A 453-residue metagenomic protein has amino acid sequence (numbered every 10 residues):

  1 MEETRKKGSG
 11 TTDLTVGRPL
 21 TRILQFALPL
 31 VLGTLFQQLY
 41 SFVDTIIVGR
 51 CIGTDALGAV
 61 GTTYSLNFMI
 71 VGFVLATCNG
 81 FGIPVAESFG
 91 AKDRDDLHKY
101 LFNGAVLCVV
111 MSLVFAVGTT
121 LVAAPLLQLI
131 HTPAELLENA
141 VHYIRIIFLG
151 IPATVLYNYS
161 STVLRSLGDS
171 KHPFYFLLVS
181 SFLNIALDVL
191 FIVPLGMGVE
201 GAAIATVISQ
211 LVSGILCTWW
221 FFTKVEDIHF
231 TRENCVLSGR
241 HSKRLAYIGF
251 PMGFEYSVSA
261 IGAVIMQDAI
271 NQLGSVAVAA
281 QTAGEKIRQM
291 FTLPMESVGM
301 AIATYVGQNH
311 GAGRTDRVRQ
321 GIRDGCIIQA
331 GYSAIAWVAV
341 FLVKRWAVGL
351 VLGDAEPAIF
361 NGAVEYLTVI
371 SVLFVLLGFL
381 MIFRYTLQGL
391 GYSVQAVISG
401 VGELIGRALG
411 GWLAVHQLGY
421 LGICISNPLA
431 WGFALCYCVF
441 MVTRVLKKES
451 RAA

Functional and structural regions predicted by a protein language model:
M1-A27, V85-G150, P194-F250, V306-L373 (+1 more regions): Short alpha-helical transmembrane segments in multi-pass integral membrane proteins
V16, L20-L39, V43, L66 (+8 more regions): Residue-level signal for short hydrophobic patches within transmembrane helices of multi-pass membrane transporters
Q25-D44, I146, Y157, S180 (+4 more regions): Transmembrane helical elements of multi-pass membrane transporters/channels
L35, L39-L57, L127-A134, L190-M197 (+5 more regions): Helix-terminus/linker motif at the lipid-water interface of multi-pass membrane proteins
V48-F68, A134-N139, V199-E200, H241-I248 (+5 more regions): Interfacial/gating helices of multi-pass transporter permease domains
L57-V117, T154-P173, Q267, A280-K344 (+1 more regions): Small-residue-rich hydrophobic transmembrane alpha-helices
M69-G72, A116, N184-D188, G214-T218 (+4 more regions): Hydrophobic transmembrane alpha-helices of multi-pass small-molecule transporters
C78, I146-R165, P173-S181, A202-C217 (+4 more regions): Short runs within selected transmembrane alpha-helices of multi-pass transporters and secretion channels
